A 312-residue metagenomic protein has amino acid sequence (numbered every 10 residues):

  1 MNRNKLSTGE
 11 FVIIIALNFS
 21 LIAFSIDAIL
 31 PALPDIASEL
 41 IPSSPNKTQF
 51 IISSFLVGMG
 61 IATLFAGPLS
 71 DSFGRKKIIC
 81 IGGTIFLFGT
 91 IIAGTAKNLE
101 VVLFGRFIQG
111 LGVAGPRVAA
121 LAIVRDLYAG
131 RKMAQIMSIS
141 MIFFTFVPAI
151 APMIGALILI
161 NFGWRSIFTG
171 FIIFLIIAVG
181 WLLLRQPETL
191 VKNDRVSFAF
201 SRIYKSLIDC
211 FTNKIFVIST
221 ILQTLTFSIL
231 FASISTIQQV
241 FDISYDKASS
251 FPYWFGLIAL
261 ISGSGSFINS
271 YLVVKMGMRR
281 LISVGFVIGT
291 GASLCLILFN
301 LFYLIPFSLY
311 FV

Functional and structural regions predicted by a protein language model:
M1-K5, T189-S219: Juxtamembrane intracellular "pre-TM" segments in multi-pass secondary transporters
E10-P42, A66, S233-Q238: Extracytoplasmic
L33-I61: Extracellular/periplasmic helix-loop-helix junction of adjacent transmembrane segments in MFS-like secondary
I61-E100: Conserved MFS/SLC helix-loop-helix module at the cytosolic interface between two early adjacent transmembrane helices
G74, T95-V101, G112, A129 (+1 more regions): Helix-breaking motifs and short loop linkers at transmembrane-helix boundaries and internal kinks in secondary membrane
K77-I91, I172, L281-L296: Structural signature of the two symmetry-related core transmembrane helices
V101, G130, Q135-L184, L190: Helix-loop-helix hairpin linking two adjacent transmembrane segments in secondary transporters
G105-F146: Cytoplasmic helix-loop-helix junction between adjacent transmembrane helices in 12-TM secondary transporters
